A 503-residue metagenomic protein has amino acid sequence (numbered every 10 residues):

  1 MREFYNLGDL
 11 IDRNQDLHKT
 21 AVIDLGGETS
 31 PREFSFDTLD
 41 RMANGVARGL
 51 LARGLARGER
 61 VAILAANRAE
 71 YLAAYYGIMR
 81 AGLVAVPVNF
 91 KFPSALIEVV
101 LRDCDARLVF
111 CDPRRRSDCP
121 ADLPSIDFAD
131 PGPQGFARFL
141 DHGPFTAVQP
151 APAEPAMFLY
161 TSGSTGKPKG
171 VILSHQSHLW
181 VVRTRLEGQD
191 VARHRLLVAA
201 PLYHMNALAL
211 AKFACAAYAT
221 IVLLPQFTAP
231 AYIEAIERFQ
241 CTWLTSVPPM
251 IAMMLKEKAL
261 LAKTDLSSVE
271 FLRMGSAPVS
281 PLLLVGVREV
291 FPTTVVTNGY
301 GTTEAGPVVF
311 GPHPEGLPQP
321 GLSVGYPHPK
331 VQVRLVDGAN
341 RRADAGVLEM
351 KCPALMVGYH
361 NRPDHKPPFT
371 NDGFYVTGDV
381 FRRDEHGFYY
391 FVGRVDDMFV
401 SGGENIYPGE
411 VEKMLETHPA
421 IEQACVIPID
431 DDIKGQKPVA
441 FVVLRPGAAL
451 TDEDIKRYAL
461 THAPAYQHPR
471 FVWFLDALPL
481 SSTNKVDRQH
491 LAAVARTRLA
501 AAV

Functional and structural regions predicted by a protein language model:
H18-T20, H142-Y160, K167, Q189-R195: Conserved pre-ATP/AMP-binding loop-to-beta segment of ANL
V22-R68, L72-Y76, P93-E98: Conserved AMP-binding/adenylate-forming core of the ANL superfamily
E33-D37, A156-W180: Conserved AMP-binding A3 loop
D40-R48, V171-A192, A199, Y203 (+1 more regions): Conserved structural elements of the adenylate-forming
F92, V109, L244, C352 (+3 more regions): AMP-binding/adenylate-forming catalytic core of the ANL superfamily
L179-R195, Y203-T242, E257-K258: Conserved AMP-binding/adenylation subdomain of ANL enzymes
A216, C241-T245, A259-Q319, Q332 (+1 more regions): Gly/Ser/Thr-rich phosphate-binding loop
P464-K485, A502: AMP-binding/adenylate-forming catalytic domain of the ANL superfamily
